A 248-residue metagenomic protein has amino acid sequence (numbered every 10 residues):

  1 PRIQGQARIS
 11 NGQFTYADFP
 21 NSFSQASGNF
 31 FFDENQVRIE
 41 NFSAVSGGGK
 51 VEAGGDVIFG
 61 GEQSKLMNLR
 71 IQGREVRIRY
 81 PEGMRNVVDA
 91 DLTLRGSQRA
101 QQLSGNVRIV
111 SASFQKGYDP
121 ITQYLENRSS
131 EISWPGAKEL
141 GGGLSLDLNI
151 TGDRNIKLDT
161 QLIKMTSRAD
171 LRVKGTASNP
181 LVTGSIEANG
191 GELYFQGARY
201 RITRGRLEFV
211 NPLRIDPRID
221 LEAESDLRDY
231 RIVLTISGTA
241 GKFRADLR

Functional and structural regions predicted by a protein language model:
R2-G5: Short flexible loop/turn segments that cap and initiate beta-strands
I9: Conserved catalytic Walker-motif region of ABC-type ATPase nucleotide-binding domains
G12-F14, S22-R248: Strand-loop-strand
